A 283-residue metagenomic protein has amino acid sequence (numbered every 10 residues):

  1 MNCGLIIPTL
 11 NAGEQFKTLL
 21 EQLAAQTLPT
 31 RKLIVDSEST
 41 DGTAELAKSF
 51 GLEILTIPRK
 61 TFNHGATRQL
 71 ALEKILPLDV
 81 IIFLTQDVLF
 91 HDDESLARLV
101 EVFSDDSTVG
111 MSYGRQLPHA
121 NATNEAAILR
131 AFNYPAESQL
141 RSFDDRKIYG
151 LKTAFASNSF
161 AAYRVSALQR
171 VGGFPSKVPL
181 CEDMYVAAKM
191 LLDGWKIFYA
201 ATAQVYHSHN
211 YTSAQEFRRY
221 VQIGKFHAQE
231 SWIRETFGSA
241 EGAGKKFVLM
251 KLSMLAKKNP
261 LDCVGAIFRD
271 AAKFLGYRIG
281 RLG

Functional and structural regions predicted by a protein language model:
E21-T30: Short, acidic, metal-binding catalytic loop of nucleotide-sugar glycosyltransferases
D36-A44, L89: A conserved acidic beta->alpha catalytic loop
P58-L76: Glycine-rich, basic loop-to-helix element that forms the pyrophosphate-binding segment of sugar-nucleotide handling
L78-L89: Short beta-strand-to-loop acidic/aromatic patch adjacent to the donor-nucleotide binding site
L89, E94-A127: Conserved donor NDP-sugar-binding/catalytic core segment of glycosyltransferases
G114, F132-T153: Short, flexible, basic/aromatic active-site loop/helix in glycosyltransferases
L180-V186: Acidic donor-binding loop at a coil-to-helix junction in glycosyltransferase catalytic cores that engages
R219-K225, Q229, I233-G283: Non-catalytic, C-terminal membrane-associated alpha-helical segments of glycosyltransferases
